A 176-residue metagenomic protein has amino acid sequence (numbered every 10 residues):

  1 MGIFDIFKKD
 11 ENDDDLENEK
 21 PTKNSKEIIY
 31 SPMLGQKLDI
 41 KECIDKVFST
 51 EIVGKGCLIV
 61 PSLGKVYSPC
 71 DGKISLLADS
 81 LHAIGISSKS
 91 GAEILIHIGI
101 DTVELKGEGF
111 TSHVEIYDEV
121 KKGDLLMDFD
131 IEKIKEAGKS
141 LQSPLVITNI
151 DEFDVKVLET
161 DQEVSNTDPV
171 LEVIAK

Functional and structural regions predicted by a protein language model:
G2-K176: Contiguous, well-folded functional domains in the mature portion of proteins
